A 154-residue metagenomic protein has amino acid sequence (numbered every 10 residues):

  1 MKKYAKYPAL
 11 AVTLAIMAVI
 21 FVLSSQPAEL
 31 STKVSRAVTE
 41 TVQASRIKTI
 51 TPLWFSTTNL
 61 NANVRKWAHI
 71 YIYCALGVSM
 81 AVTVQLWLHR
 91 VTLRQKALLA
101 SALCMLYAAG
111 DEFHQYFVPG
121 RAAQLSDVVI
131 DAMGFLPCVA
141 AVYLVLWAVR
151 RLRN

Functional and structural regions predicted by a protein language model:
M1-M80: "…centered on the first transmembrane helix and the immediately adjacent amphipathic helix/loop
K2-A5, W87-R94: Membrane-interface helix-boundary motifs at transmembrane edges
A5-V12, Q95-L103, S126, I130: Alpha-helical transmembrane segments of integral membrane proteins
A15-I20, K96-Y116: Small-polar-interrupted transmembrane alpha-helices in polytopic inner-membrane proteins
Y73-W87, M133-V149: Membrane-interfacial alpha-helical segments at the cytosolic side of multi-pass membrane proteins
A108-A132: Interfacial helix-loop-helix junctions of multi-pass membrane proteins
R151-N154: Short, charged juxtamembrane terminal tails flanking transmembrane helices
